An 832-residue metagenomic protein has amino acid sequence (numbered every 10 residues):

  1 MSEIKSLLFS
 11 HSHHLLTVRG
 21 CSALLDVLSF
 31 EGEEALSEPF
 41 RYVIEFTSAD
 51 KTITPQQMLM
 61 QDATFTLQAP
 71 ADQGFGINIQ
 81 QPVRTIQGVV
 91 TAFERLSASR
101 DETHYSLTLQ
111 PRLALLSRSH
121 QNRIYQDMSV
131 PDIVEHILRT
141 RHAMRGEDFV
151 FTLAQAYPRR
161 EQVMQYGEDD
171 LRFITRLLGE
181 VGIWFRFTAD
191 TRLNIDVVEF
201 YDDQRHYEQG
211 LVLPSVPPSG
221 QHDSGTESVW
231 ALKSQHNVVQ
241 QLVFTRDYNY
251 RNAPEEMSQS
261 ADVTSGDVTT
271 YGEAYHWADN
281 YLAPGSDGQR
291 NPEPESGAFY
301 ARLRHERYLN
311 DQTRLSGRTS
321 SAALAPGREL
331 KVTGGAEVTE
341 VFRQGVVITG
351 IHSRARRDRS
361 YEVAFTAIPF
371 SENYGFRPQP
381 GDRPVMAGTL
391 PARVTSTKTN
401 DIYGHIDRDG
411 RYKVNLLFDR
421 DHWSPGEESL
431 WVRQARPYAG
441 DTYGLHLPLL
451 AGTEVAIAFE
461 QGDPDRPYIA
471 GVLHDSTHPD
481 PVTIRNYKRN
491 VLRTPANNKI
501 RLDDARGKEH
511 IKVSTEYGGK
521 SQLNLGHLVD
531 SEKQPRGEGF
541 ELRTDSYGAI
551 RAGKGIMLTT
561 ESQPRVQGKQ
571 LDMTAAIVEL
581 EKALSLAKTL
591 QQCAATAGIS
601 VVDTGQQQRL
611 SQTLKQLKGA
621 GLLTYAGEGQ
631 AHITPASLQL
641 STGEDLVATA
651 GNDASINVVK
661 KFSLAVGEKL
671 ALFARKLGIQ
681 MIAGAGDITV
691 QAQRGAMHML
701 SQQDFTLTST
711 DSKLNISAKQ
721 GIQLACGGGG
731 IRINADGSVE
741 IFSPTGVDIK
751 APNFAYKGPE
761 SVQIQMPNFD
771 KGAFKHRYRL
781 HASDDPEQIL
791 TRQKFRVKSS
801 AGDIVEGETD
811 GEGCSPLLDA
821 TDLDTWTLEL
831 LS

Functional and structural regions predicted by a protein language model:
M1-S832: Amphipathic alpha-helical and helix-coil boundary elements used as assembly and membrane-proximal scaffolds
